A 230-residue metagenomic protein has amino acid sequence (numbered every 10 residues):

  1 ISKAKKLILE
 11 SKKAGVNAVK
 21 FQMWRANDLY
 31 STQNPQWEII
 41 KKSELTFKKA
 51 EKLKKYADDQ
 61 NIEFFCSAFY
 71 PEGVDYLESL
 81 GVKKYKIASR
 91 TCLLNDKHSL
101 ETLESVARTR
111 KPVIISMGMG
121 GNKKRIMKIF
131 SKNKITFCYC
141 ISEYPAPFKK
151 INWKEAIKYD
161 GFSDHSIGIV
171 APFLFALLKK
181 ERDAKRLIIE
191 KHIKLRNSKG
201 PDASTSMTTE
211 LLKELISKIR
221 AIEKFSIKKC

Functional and structural regions predicted by a protein language model:
I1-C230: Catalytic cores and adjacent flexible loops of soluble metabolic enzymes that perform enolate/carbanion chemistry on
